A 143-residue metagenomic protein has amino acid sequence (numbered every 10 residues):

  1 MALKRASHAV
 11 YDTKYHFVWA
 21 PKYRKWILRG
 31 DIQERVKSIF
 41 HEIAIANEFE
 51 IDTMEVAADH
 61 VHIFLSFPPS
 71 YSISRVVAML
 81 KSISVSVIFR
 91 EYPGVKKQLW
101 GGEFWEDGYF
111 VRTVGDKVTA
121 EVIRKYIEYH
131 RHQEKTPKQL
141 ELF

Functional and structural regions predicted by a protein language model:
M1-F143: Basic nucleic-acid-binding interfaces
